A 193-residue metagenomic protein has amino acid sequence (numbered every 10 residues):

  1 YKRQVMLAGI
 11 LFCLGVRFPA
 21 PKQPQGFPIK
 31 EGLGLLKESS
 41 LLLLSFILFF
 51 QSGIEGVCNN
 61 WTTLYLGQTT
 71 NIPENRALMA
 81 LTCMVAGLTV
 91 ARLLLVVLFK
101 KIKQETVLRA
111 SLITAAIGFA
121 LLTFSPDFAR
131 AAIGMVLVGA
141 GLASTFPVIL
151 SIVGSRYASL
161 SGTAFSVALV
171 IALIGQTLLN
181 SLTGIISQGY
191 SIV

Functional and structural regions predicted by a protein language model:
V5-P24: C-terminal membrane-cytosol helix-exit motif in multi-pass small-molecule transporters
E38-T89: Extracytoplasmic gate region of multi-pass secondary transporters
N71, K103, F124-P126, A158: Helix-breaking motifs and short loop linkers at transmembrane-helix boundaries and internal kinks in secondary membrane
A91-Q104, S187-Q188: Helix-to-loop junctions at the C-terminal end of transmembrane segments in multipass secondary transporters
T106-L121: Structural signature of the two symmetry-related core transmembrane helices
G118, A129-L137: Paired small-residue
A143-Y157: Intracellular juxtamembrane helix-capping segments at the cytosolic ends of symmetry-related transmembrane helices
Y157-I192: A late C-terminal transmembrane helix in Major Facilitator Superfamily
